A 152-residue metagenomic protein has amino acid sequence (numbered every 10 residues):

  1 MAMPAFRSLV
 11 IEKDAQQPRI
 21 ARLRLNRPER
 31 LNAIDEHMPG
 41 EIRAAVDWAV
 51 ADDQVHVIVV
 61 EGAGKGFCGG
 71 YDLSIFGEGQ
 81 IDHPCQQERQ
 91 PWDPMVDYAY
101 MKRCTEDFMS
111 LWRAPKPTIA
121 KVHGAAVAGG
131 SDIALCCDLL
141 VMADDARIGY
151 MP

Functional and structural regions predicted by a protein language model:
M1-A63: Conserved CoA-thioester-binding segment of acyl-CoA-metabolizing enzymes
L23, V60, D72, I133-A134: Hydrophobic/aromatic residues within transmembrane alpha-helices of multi-pass small-molecule transporters
N26, N32, G70-D72, G124 (+1 more regions): Conserved phosphate-binding and hydrolysis motifs of nucleotide-dependent enzymes
H37-E41, R103, S110: Charged catalytic carboxylate motif
G62-D107, A126: Glycine- (often His-adjacent) and acidic-residue-rich active-site loop that binds/positions the CoA thioester
E106-R113, K121, V127-P152: CoA-thioester-processing core
